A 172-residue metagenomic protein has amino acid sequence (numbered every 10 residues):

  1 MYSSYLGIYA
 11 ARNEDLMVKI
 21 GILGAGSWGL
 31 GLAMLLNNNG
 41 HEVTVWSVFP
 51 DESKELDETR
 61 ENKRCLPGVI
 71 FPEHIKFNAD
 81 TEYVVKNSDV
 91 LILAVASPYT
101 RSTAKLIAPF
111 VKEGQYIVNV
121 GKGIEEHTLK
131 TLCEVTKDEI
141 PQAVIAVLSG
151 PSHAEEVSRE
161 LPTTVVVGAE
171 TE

Functional and structural regions predicted by a protein language model:
Y2-L16: Short, Lys/Arg-enriched N-terminal segments with co-localized hydrophobic residues within the first ~10-30 amino acids
Y2-S3, L36, W46, N87: Intrinsically disordered, low-complexity segments enriched in Ser/Pro/Gly/Ala and basic residues
L16-V69, K76-A79, L106: NAD(P)+-binding Rossmann beta1-loop-alpha1 motif at the extreme N-terminus of oxidoreductases
F71, F77-K86, V90-P162: Rossmann-like NAD(P)(H) cofactor-binding subdomain of soluble oxidoreductases
S158-E172: Short beta-strand and adjoining strand-loop segment in the mid-core of the Rossmann-like NAD(P)-dependent dehydrogenase
